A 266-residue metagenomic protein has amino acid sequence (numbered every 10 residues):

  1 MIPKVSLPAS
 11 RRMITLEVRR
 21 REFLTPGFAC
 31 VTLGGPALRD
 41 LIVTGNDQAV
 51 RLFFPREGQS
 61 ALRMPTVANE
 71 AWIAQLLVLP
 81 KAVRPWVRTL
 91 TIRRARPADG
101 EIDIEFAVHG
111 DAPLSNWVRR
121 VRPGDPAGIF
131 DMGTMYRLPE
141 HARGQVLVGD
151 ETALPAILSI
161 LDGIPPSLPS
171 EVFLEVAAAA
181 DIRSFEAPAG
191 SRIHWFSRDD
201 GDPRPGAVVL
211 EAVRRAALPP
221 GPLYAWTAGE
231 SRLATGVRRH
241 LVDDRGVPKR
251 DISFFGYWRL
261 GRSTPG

Functional and structural regions predicted by a protein language model:
M1-G266: Extended, composition-driven regions rather than compact fold-specific motifs
